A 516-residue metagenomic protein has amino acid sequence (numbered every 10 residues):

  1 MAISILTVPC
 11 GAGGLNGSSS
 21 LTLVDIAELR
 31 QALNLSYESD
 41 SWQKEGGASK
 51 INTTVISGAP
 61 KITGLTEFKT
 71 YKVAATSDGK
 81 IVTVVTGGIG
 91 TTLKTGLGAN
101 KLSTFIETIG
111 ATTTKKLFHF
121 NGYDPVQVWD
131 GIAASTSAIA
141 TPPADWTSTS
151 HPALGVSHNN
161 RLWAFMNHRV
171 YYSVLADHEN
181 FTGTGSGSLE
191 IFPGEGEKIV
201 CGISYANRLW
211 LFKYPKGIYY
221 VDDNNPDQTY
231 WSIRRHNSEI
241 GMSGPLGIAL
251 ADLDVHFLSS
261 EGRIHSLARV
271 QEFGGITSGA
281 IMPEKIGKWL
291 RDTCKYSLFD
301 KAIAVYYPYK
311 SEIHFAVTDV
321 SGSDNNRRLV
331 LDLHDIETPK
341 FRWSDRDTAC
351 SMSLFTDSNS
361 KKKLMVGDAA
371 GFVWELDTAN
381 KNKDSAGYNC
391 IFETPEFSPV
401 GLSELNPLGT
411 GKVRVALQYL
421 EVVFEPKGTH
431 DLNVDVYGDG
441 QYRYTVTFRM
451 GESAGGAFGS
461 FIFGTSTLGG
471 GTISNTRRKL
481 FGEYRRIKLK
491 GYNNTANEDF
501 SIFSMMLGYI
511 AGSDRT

Functional and structural regions predicted by a protein language model:
M1-L117, S238-V255, S260-T516: Beta-sheet repeat architectures centered on beta-propellers
A59, S148-T149, G194-E197, M242-S243: Short loop/turn positions that demarcate and connect the beta-strands within blades of beta-propeller repeat domains
V82, Q127, Y171, I218-Y219 (+2 more regions): WD40 beta-propeller blade core
D130-V156: Asp-box/WD-like beta-propeller blade repeats and closely related beta-sheet repeat scaffolds
P143-D145, L162, G185-G194, S278-S297: Surface-exposed loop and turn segments in beta-propeller and other repeat-based domains that flank or scaffold
P152-D177: Carboxylate/His-rich catalytic cores and anion/metal-binding grooves
H168-G194, Q228-W231: Short, flexible helix-coil linker/hinge segments at the edges of structured domains or between repeats
W210-N237: Surface-exposed extracellular loop regions of Gram-negative outer-membrane beta-barrel proteins
